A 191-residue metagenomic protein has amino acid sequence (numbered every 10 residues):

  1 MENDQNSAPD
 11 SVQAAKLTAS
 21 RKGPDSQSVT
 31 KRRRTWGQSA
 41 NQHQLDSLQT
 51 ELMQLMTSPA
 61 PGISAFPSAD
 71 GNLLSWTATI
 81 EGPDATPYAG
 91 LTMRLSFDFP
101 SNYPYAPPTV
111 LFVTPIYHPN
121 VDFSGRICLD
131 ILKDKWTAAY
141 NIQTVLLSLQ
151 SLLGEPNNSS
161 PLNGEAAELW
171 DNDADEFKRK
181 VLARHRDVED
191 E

Functional and structural regions predicted by a protein language model:
M1-E191: UBC/E2-like fold recognition across ubiquitin and ubiquitin-like conjugation systems, capturing catalytically active
